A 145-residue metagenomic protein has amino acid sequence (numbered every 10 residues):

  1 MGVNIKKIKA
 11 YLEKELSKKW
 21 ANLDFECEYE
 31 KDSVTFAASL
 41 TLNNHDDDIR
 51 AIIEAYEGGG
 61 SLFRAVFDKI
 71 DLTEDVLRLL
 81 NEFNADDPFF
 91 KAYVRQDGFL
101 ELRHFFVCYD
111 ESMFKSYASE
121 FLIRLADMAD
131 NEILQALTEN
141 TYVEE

Functional and structural regions predicted by a protein language model:
M1-R50: Charge-rich, low-complexity N-terminal segments
D24-S33, A55-E57, Y93-G98: Short, ordered beta-strand-loop transition motifs
L42-N44, K69-D71, F106-D110: Beta-strand elements of well-folded, non-transmembrane domains
I49-G60, L125-A126: A short, surface-exposed beta-strand/turn
G58-E101: Short, internal acidic amphipathic alpha-helical interface segments that mediate docking to partner proteins
Y109-F121: A short acidic/glycine-rich loop-to-helix N-cap element
R124, M128-A136: Long, charge-dense
Q135-E145: Short, highly charged C-terminal tails/helix-capping segments
